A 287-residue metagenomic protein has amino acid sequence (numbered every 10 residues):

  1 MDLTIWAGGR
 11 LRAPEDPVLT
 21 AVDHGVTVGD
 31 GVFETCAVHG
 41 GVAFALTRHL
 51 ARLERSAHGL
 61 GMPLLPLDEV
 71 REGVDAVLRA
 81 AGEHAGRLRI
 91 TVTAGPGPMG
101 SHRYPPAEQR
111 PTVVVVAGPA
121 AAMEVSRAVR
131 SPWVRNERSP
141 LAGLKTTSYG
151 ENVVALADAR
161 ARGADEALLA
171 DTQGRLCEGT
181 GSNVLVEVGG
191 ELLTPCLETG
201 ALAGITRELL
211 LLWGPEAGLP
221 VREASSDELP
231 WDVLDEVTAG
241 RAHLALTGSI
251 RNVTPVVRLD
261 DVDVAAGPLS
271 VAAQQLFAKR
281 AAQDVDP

Functional and structural regions predicted by a protein language model:
M1-A76, T93, H102-P287: Helix-start/capping segments and mature chain N-termini
L78-G82: Phosphate/pyrophosphate-binding loops at sites that engage ATP/ADP/AMP, CoA/4′-phosphopantetheine, polyphosphate
E83-V92: Ordered, amphipathic secondary-structure segments that act as subunit-interaction surfaces in large macromolecular
P96: N-terminal Rossmann-like NAD(P)+-binding subdomain of aldehyde/semialdehyde dehydrogenases
M99: Active-site rim/adjacent substrate-binding subdomains
